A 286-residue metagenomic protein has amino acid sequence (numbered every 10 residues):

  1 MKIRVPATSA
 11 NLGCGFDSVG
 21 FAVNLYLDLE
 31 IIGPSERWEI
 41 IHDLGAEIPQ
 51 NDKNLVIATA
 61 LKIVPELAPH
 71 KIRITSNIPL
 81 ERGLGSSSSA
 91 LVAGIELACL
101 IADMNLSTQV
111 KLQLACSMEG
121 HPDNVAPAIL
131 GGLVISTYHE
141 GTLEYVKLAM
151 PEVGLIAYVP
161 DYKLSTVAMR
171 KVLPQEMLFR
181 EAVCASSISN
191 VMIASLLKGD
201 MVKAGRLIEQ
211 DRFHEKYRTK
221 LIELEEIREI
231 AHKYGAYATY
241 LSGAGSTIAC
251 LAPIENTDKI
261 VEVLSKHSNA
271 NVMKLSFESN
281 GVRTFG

Functional and structural regions predicted by a protein language model:
M1-R82, L100, M104-L106, L275-N280 (+1 more regions): ATP-binding N-lobe of GHMP and related small-molecule kinases
V5-D17, S76-L100, G120-D123, A238-S246: Glycine/serine-rich anion-binding loops at beta->alpha junctions that coordinate negatively charged ligand groups
L25, L84-S107, I129-V134: DPxDG-like acidic metal-binding loop motif
G33, P160, C250-I254: Short beta-strand-to-loop capping motifs
P34, P65-K71, A98-L114, E140-E144 (+1 more regions): Phosphate-handling active-site elements
L106-E152, T239: Alpha/beta catalytic cores of group-transfer enzymes, especially the acyltransferase/condensing modules of polyketide
V134, Y138-E144, K163-A194: Anionic-ligand binding region
L196-G286: Glycine-rich, charge-dense phosphate/pyrophosphate-binding loop(s) and the adjacent flexible "lid"/catalytic subdomain
